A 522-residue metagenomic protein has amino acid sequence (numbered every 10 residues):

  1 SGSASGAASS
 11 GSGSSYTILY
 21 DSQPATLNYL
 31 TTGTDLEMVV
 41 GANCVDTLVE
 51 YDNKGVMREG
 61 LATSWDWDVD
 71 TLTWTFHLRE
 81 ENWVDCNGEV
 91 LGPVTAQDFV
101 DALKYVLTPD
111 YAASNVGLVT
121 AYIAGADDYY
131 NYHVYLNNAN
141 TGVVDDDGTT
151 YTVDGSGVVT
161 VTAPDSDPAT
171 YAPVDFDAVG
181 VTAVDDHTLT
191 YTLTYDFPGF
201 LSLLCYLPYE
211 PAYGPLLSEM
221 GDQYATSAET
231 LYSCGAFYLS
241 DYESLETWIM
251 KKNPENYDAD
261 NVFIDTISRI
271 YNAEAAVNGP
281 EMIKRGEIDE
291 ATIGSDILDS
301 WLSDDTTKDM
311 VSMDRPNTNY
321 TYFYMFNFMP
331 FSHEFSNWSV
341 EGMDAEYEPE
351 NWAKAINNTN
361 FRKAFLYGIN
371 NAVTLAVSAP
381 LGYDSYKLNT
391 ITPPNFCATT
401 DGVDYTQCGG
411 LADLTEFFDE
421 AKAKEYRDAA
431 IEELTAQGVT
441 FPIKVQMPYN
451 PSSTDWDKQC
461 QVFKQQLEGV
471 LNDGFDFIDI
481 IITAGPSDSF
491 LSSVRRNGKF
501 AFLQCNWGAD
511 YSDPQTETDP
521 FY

Functional and structural regions predicted by a protein language model:
S1-S15, V56, A96-Q97, G142-V159 (+4 more regions): Short, low-complexity disordered leader/linker segments with a strong preference for bacterial N-terminal type II
I18, I283-K284, I288-I293, T306-V311 (+1 more regions): Periplasmic binding protein-like
L19-V69, Y232: N-terminal lobe/hinge region of extracytoplasmic solute-binding protein
D52, K251-N256, A273, Y320-N360 (+2 more regions): A bilobed periplasmic-binding-protein/Venus flytrap-type ligand-binding module shared by bacterial periplasmic
R58, K251, W352-L471: Append "and occasionally in soluble cytosolic enzymes with long acidic Gly/Pro-rich linkers
T63-D145, Y151, V184, T190 (+3 more regions): Aromatic- and charge-enriched surface segment that lines or borders ligand/interaction sites
D146, D154-A178, D186-H187, T192-S268 (+1 more regions): Gly/Pro-rich hinge or "lid" segments in bacterial periplasmic/extracellular proteins
M220, E255-L302, T318: Ligand-site clamp/hinge motif
